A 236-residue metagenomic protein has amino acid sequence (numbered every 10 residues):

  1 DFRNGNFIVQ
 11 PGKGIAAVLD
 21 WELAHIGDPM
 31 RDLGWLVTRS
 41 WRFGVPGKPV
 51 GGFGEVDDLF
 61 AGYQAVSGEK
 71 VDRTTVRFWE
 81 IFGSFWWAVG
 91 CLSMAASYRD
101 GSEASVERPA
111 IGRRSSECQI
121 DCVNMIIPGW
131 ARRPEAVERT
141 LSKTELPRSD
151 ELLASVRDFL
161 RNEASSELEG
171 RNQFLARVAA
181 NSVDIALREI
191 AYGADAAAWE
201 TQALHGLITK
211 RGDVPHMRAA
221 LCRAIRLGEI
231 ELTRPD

Functional and structural regions predicted by a protein language model:
D1-R31, W35-V37: Active-site acidic catalytic loop and adjacent metal/ATP-binding pocket of ATP-dependent phosphoryl transfer enzymes
V18, E55-D72, R148-L168: Short amphipathic alpha-helical segments and their helix-coil junctions
M30-G68, F82-S102, E117-M125: Active-site activation/catalytic loop segments of kinase-like enzymes and analogous catalytic loops in related
K70-F82: All-alpha amphipathic helical-bundle segments outside canonical DNA-binding/catalytic cores that form hydrophobic
I81-S84, I111-R114, L152, L175: Amphipathic alpha-helix face/heptad-repeat signature
F82-F85, V89, R157, A180-V183: Generic structural concept
S97-S105, P109-P147, A154, R188 (+4 more regions): Regulatory N- and C-terminal appendages and interdomain linkers associated with kinase/kinase-like NTP transferase
K143-R177, R188-D236: C-terminal amphipathic alpha-helical interaction region
